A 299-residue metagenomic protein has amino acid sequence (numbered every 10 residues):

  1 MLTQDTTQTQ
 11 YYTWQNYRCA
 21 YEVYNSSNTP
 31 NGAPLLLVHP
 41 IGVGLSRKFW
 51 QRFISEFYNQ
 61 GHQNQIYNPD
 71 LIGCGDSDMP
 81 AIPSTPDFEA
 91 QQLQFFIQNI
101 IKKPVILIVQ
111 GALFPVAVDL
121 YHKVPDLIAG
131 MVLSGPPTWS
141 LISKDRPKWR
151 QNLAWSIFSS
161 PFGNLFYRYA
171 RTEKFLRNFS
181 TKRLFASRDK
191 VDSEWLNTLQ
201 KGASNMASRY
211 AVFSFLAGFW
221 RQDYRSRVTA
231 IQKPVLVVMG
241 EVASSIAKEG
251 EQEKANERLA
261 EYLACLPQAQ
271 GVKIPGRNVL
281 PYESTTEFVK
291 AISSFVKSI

Functional and structural regions predicted by a protein language model:
M1-R18: N-terminal cap/lid segment of alpha/beta-hydrolase-fold proteins
Y17-D78: Conserved HGGG/HGGXW glycine-rich cap/lid loop of the alpha/beta-hydrolase fold
Q51, S55, G61, Q65-I108 (+3 more regions): Active-site loop/oxyanion-hole signature of alpha/beta-hydrolase fold enzymes
V116-L120: Hydrolases whose catalytic domains are alpha/beta-hydrolase-1, hotdog thioesterase, or metallo-beta-lactamase-like
H122, A129-N164: Flexible "cap/lid" loop of the alpha/beta hydrolase fold
S143-K144, Y169-R227: Conserved alpha/beta-hydrolase catalytic His-Asp/Glu region
A230-G276: Conserved loop-alpha-helix segment in the C-terminal half of the alpha/beta-hydrolase fold that carries the catalytic
A260-I299: Catalytic active-site module of serine/aspartate enzymes centered on a nucleophile-bearing elbow/loop
